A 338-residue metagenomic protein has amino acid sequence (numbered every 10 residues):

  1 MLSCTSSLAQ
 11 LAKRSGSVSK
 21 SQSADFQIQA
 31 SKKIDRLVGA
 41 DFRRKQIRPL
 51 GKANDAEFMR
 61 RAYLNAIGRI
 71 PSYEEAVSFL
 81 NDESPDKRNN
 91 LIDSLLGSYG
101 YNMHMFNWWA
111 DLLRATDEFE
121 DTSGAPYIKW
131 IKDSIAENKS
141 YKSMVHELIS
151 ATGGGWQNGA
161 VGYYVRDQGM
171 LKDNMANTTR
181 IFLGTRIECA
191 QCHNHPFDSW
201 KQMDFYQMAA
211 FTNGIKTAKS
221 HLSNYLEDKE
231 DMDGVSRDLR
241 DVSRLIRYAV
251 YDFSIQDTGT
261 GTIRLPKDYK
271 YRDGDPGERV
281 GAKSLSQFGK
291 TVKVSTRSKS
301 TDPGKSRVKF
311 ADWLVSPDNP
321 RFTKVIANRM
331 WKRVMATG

Functional and structural regions predicted by a protein language model:
A12-K267, F310, R321-G338: Short, structured secondary-structure elements that scaffold catalytic or ligand/cofactor-binding regions
G16-K20, F42, L285-S295, G304-A311: Short glycine/proline-rich turn/loop motifs
N174-N177, K293-S298, S316: Active-site-adjacent structural elements in folded domains
G261-S300, D312: Long, low-complexity, polar/charged, intrinsically disordered or flexibly structured peripheral segments
R279, Q287, R297-I326, M330-V334: Structured secondary-structure scaffolds
